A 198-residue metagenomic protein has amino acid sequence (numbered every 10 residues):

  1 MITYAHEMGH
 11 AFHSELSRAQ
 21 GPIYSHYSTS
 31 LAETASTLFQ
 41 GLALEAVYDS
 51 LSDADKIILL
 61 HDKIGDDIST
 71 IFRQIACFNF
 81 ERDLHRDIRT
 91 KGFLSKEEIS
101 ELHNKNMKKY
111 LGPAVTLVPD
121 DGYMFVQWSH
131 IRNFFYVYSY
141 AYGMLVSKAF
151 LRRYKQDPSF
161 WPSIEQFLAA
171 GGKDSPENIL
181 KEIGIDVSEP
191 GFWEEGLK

Functional and structural regions predicted by a protein language model:
M1, S17-Y27, I57-D66, R86-I88 (+1 more regions): Glycine- and acidic
T3-Y4, S30: Hydrophobic transmembrane-helix microenvironments that flank and shape a buried ionizable site
Y4-A5, F12, G41, D49-S50 (+3 more regions): C-terminal, non-catalytic "cap/extension" segments appended to globular domains
E7-M8, T34: Generic detector of well-ordered alpha-helical packing
G9-P22, L42: Catalytic Zn2+-binding segment of zinc metalloproteases
A19-Q20, T29-S30, I179-L180, E195: Short, charged/polar low-complexity linear motifs in solvent-exposed/disordered segments
I23-A35, D66, K96, N133-Y140: Active-site metal-coordination segments of metallo-dependent hydrolases
S28-D55, K63-I64, S69, G143: Post-HExxH zinc-binding segment in Zn-dependent metallohydrolases
